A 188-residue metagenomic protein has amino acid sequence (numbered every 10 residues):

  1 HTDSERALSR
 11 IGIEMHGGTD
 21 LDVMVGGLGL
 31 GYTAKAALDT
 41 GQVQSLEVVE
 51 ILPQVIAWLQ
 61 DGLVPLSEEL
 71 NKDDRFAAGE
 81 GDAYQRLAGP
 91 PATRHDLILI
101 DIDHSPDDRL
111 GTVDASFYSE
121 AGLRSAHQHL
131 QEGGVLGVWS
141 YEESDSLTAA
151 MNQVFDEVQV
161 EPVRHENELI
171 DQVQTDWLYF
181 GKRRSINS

Functional and structural regions predicted by a protein language model:
T2-E132, V138-W139, S144, A149 (+3 more regions): The AdoMet/dcAdoMet-binding core of the Class I SAM-like
Q153-S188: Core SAM-dependent methyltransferase catalytic element
